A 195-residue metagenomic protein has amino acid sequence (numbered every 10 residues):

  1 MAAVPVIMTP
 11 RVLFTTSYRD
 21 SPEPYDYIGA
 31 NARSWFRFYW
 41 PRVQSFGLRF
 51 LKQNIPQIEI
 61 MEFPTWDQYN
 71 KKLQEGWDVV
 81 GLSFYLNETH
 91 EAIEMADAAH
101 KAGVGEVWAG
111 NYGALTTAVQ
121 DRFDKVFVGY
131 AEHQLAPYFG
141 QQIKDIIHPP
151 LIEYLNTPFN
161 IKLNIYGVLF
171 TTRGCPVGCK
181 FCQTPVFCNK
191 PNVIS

Functional and structural regions predicted by a protein language model:
A2-M8, V12, V128, P137-T171: N-terminal [4Fe-4S]-dependent radical SAM core
P10-W40: Short glycine-rich His-centered loop
T15-S17, S83, G110, T172: Short hydrophobic segments within beta-strands
S21-Y25, G113-V119, V177: Flexible glycine/acidic-rich beta-alpha junction loops that bind and position SAM and/or redox cofactors in anaerobic
P22-E23, H90, A136, C179: Glycine/Thr-rich phosphate-binding loops of Rossmann-like dinucleotide-binding domains
R37-F50: Extracytoplasmic/lumenal acceptor-recognition loop(s) of multi-pass membrane glycoenzymes
G47, L51-E153: Glycine-rich beta-alpha loop elements in corrinoid/cobalamin-binding modules across cobalamin-dependent enzymes
Y154-S195: Radical SAM [4Fe-4S] cluster-binding motif and immediate context
